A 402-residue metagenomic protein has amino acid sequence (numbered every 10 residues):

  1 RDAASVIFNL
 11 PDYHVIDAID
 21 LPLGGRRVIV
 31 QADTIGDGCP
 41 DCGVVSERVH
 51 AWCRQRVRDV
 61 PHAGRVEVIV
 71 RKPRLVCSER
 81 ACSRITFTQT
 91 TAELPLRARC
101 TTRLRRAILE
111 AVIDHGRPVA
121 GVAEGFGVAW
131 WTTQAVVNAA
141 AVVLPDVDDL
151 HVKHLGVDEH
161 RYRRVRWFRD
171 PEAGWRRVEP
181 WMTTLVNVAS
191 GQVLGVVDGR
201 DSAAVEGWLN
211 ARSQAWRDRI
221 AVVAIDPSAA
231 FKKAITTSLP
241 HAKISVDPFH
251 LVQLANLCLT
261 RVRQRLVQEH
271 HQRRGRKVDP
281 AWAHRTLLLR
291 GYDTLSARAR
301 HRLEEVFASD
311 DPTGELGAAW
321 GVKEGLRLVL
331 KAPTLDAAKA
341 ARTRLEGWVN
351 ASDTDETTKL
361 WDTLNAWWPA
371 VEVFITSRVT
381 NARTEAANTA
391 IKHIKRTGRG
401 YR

Functional and structural regions predicted by a protein language model:
R1-R84: Short, conserved DNA-binding cores of transcription-related domains
A32, E79, E159, V188 (+2 more regions): Residues immediately flanking
D41, E47, R177-E179, N187-Q192 (+3 more regions): Acidic/histidine-rich catalytic cores and adjacent linkers of DNA breakage/strand-transfer/modification proteins
E47, T132, V136-V222, A229-A234: RNase H-like nuclease fold core
V68-L75, S83-V157, R166-W167: Extended interfacial segments that mediate partner engagement and assembly in macromolecular machines
V122, G156, A224, I244-D247: A structural signal for short, well-ordered beta-strand segments and their strand-loop junctions that often border
A140, P171-E172, T237-K243, L259-R263: Short secondary-structure boundary/capping segments
L251-Q272: Short alpha-helix plus adjacent loop in nuclease-associated cores
